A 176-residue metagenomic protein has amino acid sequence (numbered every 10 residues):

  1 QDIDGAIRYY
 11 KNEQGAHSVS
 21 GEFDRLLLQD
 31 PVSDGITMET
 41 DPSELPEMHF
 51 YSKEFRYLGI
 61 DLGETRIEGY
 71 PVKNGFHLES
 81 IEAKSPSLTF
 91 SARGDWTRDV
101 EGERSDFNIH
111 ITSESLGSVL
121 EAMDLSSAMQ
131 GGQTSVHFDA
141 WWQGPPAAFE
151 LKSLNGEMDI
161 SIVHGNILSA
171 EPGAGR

Functional and structural regions predicted by a protein language model:
Q1-D4, N12-Q29, S43-L58, R66-Y70 (+1 more regions): Small-residue helix/turn framework positions
V32-P42: Intrinsic-disorder/low-complexity linker and hinge segments
L62: Active-site-adjacent structural elements in folded domains
